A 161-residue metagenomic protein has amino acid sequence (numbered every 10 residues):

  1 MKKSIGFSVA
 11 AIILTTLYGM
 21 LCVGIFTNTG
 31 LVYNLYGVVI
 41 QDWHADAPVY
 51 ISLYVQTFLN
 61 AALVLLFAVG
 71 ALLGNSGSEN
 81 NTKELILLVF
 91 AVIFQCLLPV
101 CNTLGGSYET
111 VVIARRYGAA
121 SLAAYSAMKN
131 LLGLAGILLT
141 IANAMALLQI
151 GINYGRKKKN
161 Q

Functional and structural regions predicted by a protein language model:
M1-I12, W43-T57, S78-V92, A123-G136: Membrane-water interface of alpha-helical transmembrane segments
M1-K2, V69-K83, I113, I152-Q161: Cytoplasmic membrane-interface regions of multi-pass membrane proteins
M1-N28, A47-I51, A142, A146-Q161: Cytosolic juxtamembrane helix and N-cap/initiation of the first transmembrane helix
T16, A61, V92-Q95: Alpha-helical transmembrane spans of integral membrane proteins, capturing the lipid-embedded, hydrophobic core of TM
G30-Y54, P99-L134: Interfacial non-cytosolic loop connecting adjacent transmembrane helices
L59, L63, L73, K129-L132 (+1 more regions): Residue-level detector of alpha-helical secondary structure
N60-F67, A135-I150: Hydrophobic cores of alpha-helical transmembrane segments in multi-pass inner/ER membrane proteins, independent
L66-T103: Loop-to-transmembrane helix junctions at the membrane interface
